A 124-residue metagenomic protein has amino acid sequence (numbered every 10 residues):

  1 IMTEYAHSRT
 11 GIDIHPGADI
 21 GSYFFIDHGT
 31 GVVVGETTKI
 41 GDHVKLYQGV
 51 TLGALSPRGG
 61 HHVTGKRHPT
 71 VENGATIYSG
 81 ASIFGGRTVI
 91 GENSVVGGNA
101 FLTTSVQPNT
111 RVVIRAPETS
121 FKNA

Functional and structural regions predicted by a protein language model:
I1-T10, A124: Terminal amphipathic alpha-helical/low-complexity segments used for targeting or macromolecular assembly
T10, H15-P16, G21-S22, D27-E36 (+11 more regions): Left-handed beta-helix
G60-H68: Regulatory activation segment
